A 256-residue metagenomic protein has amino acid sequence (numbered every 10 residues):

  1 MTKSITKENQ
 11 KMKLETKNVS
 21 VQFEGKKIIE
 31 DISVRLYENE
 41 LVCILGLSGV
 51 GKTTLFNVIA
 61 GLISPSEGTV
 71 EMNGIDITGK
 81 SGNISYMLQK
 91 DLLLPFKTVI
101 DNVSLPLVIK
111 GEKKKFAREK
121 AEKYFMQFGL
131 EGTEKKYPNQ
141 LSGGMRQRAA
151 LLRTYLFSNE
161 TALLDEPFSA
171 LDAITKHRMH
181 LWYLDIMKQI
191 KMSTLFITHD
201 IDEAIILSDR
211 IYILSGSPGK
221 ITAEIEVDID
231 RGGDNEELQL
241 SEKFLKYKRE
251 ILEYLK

Functional and structural regions predicted by a protein language model:
L45-L47: The feature captures the beta-strand-to-loop junction immediately N-terminal to the Walker
A60: Helix-to-loop junction immediately C-terminal to a conserved catalytic motif
G68-K80: Conserved ABC transporter NBD signature motif
K97-S104: Short coil-to-helix segment of the ABC ATPase nucleotide-binding domain corresponding to the Q-loop/switch region
V108, K115-T133, D185: Conserved ABC ATPase "signature" region
Y137-L141, M145: Conserved ABC ATPase signature
L156-E160: A short, proline-enriched helix->beta-strand linker immediately N-terminal to the Walker B motif in ABC-type P-loop
